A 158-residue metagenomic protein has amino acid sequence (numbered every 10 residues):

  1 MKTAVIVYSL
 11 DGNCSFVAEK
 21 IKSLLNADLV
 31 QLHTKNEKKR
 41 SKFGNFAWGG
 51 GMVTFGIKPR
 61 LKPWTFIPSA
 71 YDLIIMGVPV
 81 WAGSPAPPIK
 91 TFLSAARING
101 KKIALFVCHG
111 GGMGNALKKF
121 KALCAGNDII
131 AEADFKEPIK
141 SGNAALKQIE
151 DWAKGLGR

Functional and structural regions predicted by a protein language model:
M1-M76, G83-P85, K90, S94 (+1 more regions): N-terminal beta1-alpha1-beta2 submodule of the flavodoxin-like/Rossmannoid cofactor-binding fold
N26-D28, D128-A131: Conserved beta-strand segments of alpha/beta enzyme cores
Y71-D72, G100-K101, N127: Short, well-ordered alpha-helix to beta-strand connector turns
M76-G77, L105: Redox-cofactor binding/interface segments in oxidoreductases and associated redox assembly factors
S94-G100, C124-A125: Short, conserved loop/helix-junction motifs that constitute active-site signature segments in enzyme catalytic cores
V107-G112: Short beta-alpha junction loops
A116-A125: Short, aromatic/basic amphipathic alpha-helical patches
I130-R158: Glycine-rich phosphate/pyrophosphate-binding loop and the adjoining helix
